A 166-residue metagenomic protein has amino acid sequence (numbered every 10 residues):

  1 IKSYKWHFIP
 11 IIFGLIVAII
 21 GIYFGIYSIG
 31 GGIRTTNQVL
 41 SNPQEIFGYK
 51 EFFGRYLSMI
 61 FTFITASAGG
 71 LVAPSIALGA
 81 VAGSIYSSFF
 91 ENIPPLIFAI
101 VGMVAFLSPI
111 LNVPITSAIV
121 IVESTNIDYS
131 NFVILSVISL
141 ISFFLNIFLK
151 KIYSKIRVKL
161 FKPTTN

Functional and structural regions predicted by a protein language model:
I1-N166: Alpha-helical transmembrane segments and immediately membrane-proximal extracytoplasmic
